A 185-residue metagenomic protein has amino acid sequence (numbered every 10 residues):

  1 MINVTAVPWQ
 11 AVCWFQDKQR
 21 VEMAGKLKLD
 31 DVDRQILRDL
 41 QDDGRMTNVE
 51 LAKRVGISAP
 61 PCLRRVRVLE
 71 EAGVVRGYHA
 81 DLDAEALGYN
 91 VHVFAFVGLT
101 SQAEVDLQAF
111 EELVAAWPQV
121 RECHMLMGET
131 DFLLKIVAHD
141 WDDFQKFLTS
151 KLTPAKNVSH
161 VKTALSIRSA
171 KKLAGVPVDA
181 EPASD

Functional and structural regions predicted by a protein language model:
M1-D185: A compositional/biophysical signature of low hydrophobicity enriched in polar/charged and small residues
